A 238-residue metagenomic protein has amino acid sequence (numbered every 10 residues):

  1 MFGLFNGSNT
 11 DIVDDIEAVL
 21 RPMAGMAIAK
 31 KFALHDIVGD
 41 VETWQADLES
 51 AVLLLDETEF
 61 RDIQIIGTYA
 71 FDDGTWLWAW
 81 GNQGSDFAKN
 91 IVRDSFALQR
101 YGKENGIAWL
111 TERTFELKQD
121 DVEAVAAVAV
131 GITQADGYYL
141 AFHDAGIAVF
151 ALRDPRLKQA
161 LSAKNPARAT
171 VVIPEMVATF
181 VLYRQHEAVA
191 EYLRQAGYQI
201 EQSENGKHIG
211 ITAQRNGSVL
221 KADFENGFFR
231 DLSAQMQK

Functional and structural regions predicted by a protein language model:
M1-F96: N-terminal leader/presequence regions that precede the main folded/catalytic core
K31-L34, T58, D120-T133, A188-A196 (+1 more regions): Short, solvent-exposed secondary-structure boundary motifs
T43-E49, F142-D144, E201-K207, E225: Short, ordered beta-strand-loop transition motifs
A51-L53, W76, A148, H208-I209 (+1 more regions): Hydrophobic residues embedded in beta-strands of well-ordered beta-sheets
L55-F60, G81-S85, R153-R156, T212-S218 (+1 more regions): Secondary-structure transition/turn motif
F60-Y69, A151, V219-E225: Short amphipathic beta-strand/extended segments with alternating polar/hydrophobic composition
S85-Y183, E187: Surface-exposed beta-loop interaction hotspot
L161-K238: Alpha-helical oligomerization segments
